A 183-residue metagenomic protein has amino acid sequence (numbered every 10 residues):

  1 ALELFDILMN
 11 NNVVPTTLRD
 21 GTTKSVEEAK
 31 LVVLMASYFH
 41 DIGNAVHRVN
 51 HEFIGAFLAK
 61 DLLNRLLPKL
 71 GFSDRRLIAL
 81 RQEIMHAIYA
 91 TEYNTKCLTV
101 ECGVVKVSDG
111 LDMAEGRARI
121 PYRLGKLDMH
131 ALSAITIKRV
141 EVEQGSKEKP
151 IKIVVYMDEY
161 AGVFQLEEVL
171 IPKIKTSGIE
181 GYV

Functional and structural regions predicted by a protein language model:
A1-I7, H51-L66: An active-site-proximal "capping" alpha-helix that borders the catalytic cofactor pocket
E3-E27, F39, R65, A90-V183: Divalent metal-dependent phosphate-bond-processing catalytic cores, especially two-metal-ion Mg2+/Mn2+ enzymes that act
T17-G21, V49, G71-R75: Short, surface-exposed loop/turn segments at secondary-structure junctions
T23-A59, E83-T91: His-Asp-centered metal-binding catalytic motifs of divalent-metal-dependent phosphohydrolases/nucleases
K30, H47, H51, R76 (+2 more regions): Short, well-structured alpha-helical patches and their helix-loop capping segments that border functional surfaces
N64-I78: Inter-helical turn/loop segments and adjacent helix faces that build the functional surface of alpha-helical bundle
